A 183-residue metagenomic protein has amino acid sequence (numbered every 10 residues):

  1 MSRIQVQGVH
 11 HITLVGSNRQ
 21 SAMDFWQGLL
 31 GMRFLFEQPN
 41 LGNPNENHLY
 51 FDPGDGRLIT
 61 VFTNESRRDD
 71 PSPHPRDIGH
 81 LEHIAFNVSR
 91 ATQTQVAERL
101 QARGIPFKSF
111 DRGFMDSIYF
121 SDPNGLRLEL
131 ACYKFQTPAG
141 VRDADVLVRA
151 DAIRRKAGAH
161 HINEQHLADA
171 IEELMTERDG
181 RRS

Functional and structural regions predicted by a protein language model:
M1-L14: Short, extreme N-terminal leader segments that mark the start of a protein/domain
Q7, G16-Q20, D77-G79, H83-R127 (+2 more regions): Vicinal oxygen chelate
V15-I59: Core segments of cupin and vicinal oxygen chelate
N45, R67-S72: A short, acidic/glycine-rich surface segment
G54-L58, S66-R67, A91-Q93: Short, charged/polar surface micro-motifs in flexible loops or helix N-caps
L58-V61, E129-L130: Short glycine-/small-residue motifs
D143-I153: Low-complexity, intrinsically disordered terminal/linker segments enriched in charged and Gly/Pro repeats
